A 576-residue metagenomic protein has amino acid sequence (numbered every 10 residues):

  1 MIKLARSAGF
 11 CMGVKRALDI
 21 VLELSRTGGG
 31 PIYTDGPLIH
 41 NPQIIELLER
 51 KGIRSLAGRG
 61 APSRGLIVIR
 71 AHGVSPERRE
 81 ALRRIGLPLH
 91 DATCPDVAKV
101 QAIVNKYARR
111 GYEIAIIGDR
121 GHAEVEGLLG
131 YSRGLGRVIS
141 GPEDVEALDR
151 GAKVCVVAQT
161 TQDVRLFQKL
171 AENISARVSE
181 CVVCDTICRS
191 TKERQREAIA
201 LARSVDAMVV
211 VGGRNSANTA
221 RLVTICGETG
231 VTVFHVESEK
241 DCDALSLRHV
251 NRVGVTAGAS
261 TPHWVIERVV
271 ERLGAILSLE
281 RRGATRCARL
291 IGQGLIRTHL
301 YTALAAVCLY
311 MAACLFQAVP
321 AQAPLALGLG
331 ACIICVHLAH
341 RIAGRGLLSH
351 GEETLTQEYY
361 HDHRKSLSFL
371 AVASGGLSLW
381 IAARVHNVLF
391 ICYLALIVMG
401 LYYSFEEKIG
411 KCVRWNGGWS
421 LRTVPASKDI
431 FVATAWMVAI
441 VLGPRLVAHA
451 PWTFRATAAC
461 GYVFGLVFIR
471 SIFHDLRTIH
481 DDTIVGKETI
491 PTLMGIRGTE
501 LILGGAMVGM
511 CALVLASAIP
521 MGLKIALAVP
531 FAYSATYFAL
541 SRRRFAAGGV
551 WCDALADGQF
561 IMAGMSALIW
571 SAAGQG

Functional and structural regions predicted by a protein language model:
M1-A257, T261-W264, V270, G274-S278: The feature marks the mature, well-folded catalytic cores of soluble enzymes
Q195-E239, A244, V250, H480 (+1 more regions): Glycine/small-residue-rich hydrophobic helix-like segments
Q293-F316, F369-S374, V432-I440: The first (N-terminal) embedded transmembrane alpha-helix
L309-G328, L377-I391, V441-G461, L513-K524 (+1 more regions): Helix-coil boundary and interhelical linker segments in multi-pass alpha-helical membrane proteins
A331-G346, A395-G410, V438, Y462-R477 (+1 more regions): Transmembrane alpha-helical segments that form the membrane-embedded catalytic/substrate-channel core of multi-pass
A339-V372, G465-V508: Solvent-exposed interhelical
T354, R422, A526-G576: Extended hydrophobic alpha-helices typical of membrane-associated regions
E358-V447, F538-R544: Intramembrane alpha-helical segments
